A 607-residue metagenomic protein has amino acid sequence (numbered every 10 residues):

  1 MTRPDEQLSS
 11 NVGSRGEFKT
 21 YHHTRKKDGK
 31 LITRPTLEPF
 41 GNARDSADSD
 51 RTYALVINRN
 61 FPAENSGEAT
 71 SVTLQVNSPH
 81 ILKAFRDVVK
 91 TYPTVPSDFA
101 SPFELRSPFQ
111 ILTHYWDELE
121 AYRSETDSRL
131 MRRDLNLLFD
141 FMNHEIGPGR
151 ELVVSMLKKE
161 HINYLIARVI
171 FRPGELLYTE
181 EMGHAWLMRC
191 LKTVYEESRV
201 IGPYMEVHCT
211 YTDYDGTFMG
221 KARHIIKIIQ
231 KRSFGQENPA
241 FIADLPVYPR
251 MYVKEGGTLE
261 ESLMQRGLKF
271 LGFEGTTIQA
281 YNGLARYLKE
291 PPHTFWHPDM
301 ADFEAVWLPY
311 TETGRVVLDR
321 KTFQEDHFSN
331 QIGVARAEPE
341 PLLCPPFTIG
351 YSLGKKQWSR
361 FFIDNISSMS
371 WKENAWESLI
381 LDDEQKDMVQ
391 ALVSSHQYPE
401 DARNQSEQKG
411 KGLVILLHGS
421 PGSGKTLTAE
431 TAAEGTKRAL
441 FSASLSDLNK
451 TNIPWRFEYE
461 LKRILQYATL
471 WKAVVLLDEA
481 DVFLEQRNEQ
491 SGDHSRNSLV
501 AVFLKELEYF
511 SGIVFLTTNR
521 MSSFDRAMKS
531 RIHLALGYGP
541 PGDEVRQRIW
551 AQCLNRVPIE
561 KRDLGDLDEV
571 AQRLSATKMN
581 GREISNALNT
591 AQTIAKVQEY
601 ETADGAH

Functional and structural regions predicted by a protein language model:
M1-A402, G412, N449-T451, R526 (+2 more regions): AAA+ P-loop ATPase mechanoenzymes
Y164, L379, D493, T577-I584: Conserved phosphate/pyrophosphate-binding and hydrolysis machinery centered on Walker-type P-loop NTPases, extending
L343, L516, A587: Conserved active-site loop/cleft motifs that coordinate metal ions or position small ligands
A375, L379-E569, R573: Walker A/P-loop NTP-binding motif of AAA+ ATPase domains
L536, A551, V557-H607: Conserved AAA+ ATPase small/helical "lid" subdomain
